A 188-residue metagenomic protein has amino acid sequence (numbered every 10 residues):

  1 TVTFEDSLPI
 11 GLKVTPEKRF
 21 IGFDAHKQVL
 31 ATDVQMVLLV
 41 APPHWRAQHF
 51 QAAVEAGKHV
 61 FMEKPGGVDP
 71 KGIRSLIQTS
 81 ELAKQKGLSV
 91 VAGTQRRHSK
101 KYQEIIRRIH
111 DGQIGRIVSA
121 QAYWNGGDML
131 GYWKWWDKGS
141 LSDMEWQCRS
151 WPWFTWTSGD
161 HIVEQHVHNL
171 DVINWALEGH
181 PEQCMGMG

Functional and structural regions predicted by a protein language model:
T1-F4, A31, Q48-A52, G72-I73 (+2 more regions): Short, solvent-exposed loop/turn and secondary-structure capping segments
T1-K13, R96-S99, I173: N-terminal Rossmann-like dinucleotide-binding module
L8-K18, A83-S89: A short helix-to-beta-strand connector/capping loop
K18-A25: Short acidic-hydrophobic, aromatic-tinged amphipathic segments that line or gate anion-handling sites
H26-D33: Short amphipathic alpha-helix with an adjacent loop that forms part of the alpha/beta core around
M36-L38: N-terminal Rossmann-like NAD(P) cofactor-binding module of classical short-chain dehydrogenase/reductase
P43, A47-H98, G112: Beta-strand-loop-alpha-helix segment that lines the small-molecule cofactor/substrate pocket of alpha/beta enzymes
K86-A92, R96-M187: Predominantly a Rossmann-like dinucleotide-binding segment in NAD(P)-dependent oxidoreductases
